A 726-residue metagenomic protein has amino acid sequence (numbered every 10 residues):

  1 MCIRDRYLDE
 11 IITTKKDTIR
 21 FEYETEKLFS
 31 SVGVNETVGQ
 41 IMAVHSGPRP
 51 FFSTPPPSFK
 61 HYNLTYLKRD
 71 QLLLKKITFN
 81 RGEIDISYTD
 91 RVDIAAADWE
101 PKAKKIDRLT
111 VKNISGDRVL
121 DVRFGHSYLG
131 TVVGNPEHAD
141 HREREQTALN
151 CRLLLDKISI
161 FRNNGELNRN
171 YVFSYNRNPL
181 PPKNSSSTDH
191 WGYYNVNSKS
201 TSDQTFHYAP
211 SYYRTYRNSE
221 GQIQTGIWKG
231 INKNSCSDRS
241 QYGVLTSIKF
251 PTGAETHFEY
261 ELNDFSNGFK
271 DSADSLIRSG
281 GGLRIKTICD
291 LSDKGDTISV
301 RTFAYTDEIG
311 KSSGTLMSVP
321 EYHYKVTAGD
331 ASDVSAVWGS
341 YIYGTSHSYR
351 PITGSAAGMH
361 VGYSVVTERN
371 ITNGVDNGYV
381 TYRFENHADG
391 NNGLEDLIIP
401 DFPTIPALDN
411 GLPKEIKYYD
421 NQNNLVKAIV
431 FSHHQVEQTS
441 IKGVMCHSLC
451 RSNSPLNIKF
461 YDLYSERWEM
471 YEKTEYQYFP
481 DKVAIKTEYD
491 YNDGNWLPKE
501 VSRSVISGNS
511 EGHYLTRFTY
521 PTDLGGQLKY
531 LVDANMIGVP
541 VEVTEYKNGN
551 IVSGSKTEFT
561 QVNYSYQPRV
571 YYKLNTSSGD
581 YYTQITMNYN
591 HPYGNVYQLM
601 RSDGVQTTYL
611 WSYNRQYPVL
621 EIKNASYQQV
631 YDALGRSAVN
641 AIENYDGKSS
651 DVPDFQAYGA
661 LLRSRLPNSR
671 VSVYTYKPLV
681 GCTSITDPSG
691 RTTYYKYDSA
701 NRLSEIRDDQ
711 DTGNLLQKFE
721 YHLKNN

Functional and structural regions predicted by a protein language model:
R4-Q628, A633-S650, Q656, P667-T693 (+1 more regions): Non-catalytic interaction/targeting regions
Q717-N726: Outer-membrane beta-barrel "beta-signal"
